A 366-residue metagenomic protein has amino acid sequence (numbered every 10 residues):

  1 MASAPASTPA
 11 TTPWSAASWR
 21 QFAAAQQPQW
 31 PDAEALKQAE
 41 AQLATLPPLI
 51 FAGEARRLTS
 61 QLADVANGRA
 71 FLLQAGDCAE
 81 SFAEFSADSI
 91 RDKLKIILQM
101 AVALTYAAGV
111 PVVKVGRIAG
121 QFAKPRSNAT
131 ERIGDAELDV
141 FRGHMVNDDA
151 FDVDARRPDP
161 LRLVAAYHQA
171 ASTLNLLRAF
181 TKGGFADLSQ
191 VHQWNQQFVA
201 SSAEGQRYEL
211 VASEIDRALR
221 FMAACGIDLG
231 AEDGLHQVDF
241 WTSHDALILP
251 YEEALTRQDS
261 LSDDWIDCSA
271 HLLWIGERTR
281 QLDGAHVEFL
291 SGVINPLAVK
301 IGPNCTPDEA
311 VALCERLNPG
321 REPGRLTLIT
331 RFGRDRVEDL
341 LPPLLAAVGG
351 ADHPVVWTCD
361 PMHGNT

Functional and structural regions predicted by a protein language model:
A2-N147: Long, contiguous, compositionally biased segments that the model treats as domain-scale units
P5, P9, P13, P31 (+10 more regions): Proline-rich intrinsically disordered, low-complexity coils
R57-T59, D283-H286, L313, L341-L344: Glycine-rich, charged/polar anion/phosphate-binding loops that engage phosphate groups from diverse ligands
A79, F85-G333: Active-site-facing alpha/beta catalytic cores
A310, P319, R325-W357, H363-T366: Non-transmembrane, aqueous-exposed alpha-helical and coiled segments at domain scale
